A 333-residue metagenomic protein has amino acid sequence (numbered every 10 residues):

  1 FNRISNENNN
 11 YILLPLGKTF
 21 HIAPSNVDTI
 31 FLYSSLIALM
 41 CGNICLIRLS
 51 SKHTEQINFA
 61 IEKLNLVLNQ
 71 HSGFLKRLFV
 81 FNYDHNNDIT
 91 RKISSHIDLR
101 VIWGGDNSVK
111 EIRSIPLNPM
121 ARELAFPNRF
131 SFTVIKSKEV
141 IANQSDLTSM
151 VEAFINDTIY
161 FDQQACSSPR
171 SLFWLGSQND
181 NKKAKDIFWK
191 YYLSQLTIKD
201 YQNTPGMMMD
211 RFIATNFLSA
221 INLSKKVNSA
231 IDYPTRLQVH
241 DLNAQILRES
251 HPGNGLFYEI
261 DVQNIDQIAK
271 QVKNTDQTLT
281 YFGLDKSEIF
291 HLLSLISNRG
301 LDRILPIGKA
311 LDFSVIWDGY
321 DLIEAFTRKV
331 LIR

Functional and structural regions predicted by a protein language model:
F1-E7, L14, I47, H53 (+5 more regions): Hydrophobic alpha-helical transmembrane segments of membrane proteins
S5-F20, N26, F81-R91, R236-G253: Donor nucleotide-activated moiety binding/catalytic core segment of transferases that use nucleotide-activated donors
S5-V67: Conserved small-residue-rich beta-alpha loop and adjacent elements that most often cradle the phosphate/pyrophosphate
I22-S25, R48-S50, N82-Y83, I102-G105 (+4 more regions): Short His-Asn-centered micro-motif
M40, L66, S114-P119, I296-S297: Short, surface-exposed basic-aromatic patches at helix termini and helix-loop junctions that form
F74-S171, G176-Q178, G308, I316-R333: Conserved NAD(P)+-binding/catalytic subdomain of aldehyde/semialdehyde dehydrogenases
F161-S168, F173-Q277, E288-R299, I304-I332: NAD(P)-dependent aldehyde/semialdehyde dehydrogenase
